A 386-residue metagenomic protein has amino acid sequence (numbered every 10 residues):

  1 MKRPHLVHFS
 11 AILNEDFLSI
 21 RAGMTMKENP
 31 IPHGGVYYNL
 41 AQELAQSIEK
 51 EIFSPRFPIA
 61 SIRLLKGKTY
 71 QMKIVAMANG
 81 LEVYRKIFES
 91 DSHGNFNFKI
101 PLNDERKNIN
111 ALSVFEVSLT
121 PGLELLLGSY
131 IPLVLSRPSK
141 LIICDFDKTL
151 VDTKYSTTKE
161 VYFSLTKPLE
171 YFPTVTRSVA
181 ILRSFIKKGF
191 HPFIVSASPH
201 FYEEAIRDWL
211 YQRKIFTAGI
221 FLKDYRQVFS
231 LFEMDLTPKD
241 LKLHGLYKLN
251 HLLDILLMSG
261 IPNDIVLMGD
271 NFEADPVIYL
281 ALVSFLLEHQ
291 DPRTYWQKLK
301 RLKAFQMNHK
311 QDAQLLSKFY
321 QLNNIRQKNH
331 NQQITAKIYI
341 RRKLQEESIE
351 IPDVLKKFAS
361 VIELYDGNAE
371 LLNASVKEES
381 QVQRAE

Functional and structural regions predicted by a protein language model:
M1-I131, H191, Q332, K356-E386: Intrinsically disordered, serine/threonine/proline
N39-P55, T157-E170, D235, F285-M307: A solvent-exposed, charged loop/short amphipathic helix patch at secondary-structure junctions
L64-T69, S156, F163-S164, Y202-Q212: A metal-dependent, Asp-based hydrolase signature
V83, S136-P138: Short, small/polar residue-rich loop motifs at catalytic or cofactor-binding pockets
P132-S136, L256-S259: A short acidic-Thr-Gly-centered motif at the start of a beta-strand
K140-Y155: Asp-based phosphoryl-transfer active-site loop
K167-P192, H200-E204: Short, acidic loop-to-helix structural element flanking the phosphoryl-transfer center in phosphate-processing enzymes
P199-E386: C-terminal cap/substrate-recognition subdomain and adjoining C-terminal extension of metal-dependent phosphatase-like
